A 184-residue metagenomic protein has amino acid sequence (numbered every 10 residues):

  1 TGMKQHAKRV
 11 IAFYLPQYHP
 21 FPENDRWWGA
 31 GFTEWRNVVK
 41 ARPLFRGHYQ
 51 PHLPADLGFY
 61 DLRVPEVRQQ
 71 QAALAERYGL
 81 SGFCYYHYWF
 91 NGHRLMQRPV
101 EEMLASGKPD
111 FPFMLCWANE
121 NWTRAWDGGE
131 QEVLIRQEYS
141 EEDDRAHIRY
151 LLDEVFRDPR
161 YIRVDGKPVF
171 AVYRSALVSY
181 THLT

Functional and structural regions predicted by a protein language model:
G2-V64: N-terminal regions that are enriched for targeting/export leaders and immediately downstream pro/stem segments
R9-I11, G82, D110-M114, Y161 (+1 more regions): Structural preference for beta-strand elements that scaffold enzyme active sites
A12, A75, G166: Conserved, mostly hydrophobic/aromatic
Y18-P20, F59-E66, Y86-R98, V178-S179: Acidic-and-aromatic substrate-binding clefts and catalytic sites of carbohydrate-active enzymes
R68-Y86, F90-L115: Aromatic-lined substrate-binding rim segments of carbohydrate-active enzymes
G107-L134: Substrate-binding cleft and catalytic face of glycoside hydrolase catalytic domains, especially the flexible beta-alpha
G128-E130, L151-L177: Active-site groove signature of glycoside hydrolases
T181-T184: Conserved small/polar residues in nucleotide/adenosyl-binding loops
